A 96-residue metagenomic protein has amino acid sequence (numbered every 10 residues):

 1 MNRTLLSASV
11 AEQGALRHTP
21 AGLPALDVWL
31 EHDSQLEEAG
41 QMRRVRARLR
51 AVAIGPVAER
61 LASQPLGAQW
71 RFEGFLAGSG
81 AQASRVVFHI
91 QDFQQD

Functional and structural regions predicted by a protein language model:
M1-D96: Single-stranded nucleic acid-binding surfaces, predominantly the OB-fold ssDNA-binding core
